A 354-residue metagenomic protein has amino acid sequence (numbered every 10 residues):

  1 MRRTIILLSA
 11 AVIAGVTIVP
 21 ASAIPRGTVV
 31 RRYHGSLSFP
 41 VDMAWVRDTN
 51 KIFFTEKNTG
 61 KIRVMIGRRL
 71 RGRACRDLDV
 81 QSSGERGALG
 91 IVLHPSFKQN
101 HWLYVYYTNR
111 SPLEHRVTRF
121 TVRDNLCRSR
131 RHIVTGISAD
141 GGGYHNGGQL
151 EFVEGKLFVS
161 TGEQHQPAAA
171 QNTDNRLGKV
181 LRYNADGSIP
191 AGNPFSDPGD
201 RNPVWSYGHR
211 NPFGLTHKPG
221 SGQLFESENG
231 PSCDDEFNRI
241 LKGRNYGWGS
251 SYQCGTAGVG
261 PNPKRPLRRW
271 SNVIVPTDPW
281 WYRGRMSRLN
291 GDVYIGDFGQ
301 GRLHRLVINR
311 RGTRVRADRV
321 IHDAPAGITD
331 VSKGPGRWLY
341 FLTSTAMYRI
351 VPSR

Functional and structural regions predicted by a protein language model:
M1-A23: Secretory targeting and sorting signals
R32-G60, I274-W281: Beta-strand-rich domains and repeat architectures in extracellular enzymes and scaffolds, especially beta-propellers
R32-S38, C75-S83, I133-G141, S196-D197 (+3 more regions): Surface loop/turn motifs at the tips and blade-to-blade linkers of beta-strand repeat domains
M43, I91, G148-L150, P212-L215 (+2 more regions): Hydrophobic core register within WD40 beta-propeller blades
K51-C75: Beta-propeller domains
T59-G60, R86-A88, S96-K98, K156 (+5 more regions): Beta-propeller domain segments
L70-P95: Blade-loop segments of beta-propeller domains
R116-E151: Asp-box/WD-like beta-propeller blade repeats and closely related beta-sheet repeat scaffolds
